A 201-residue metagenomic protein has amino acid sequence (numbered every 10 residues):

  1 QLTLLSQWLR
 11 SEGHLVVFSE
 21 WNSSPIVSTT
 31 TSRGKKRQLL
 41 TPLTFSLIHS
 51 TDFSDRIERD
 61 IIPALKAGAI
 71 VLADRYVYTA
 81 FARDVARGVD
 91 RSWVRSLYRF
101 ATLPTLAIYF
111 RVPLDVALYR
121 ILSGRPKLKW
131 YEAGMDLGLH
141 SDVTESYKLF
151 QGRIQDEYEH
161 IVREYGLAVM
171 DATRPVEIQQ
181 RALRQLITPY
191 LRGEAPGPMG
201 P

Functional and structural regions predicted by a protein language model:
Q1-S11: A conserved segment at the C-terminal end of the G1
L4-S6, L122-P201: NTP-dependent small-molecule kinase module
R10, L65, V162: Conserved ATPase "switch" residues in P-loop NTPase domains
H14-T102: ATP-dependent small-molecule kinase phosphotransfer cores that center on conserved nucleotide phosphate-binding segments
S19, F110, M170: Hydrophobic residues at beta-strand termini and immediately following loops that shape nucleotide-binding pockets
S23-I26, V77-Y78, V112-L118, P175-V176: Conserved nucleotide-binding/hydrolysis micro-motifs of P-loop NTPases
L72, I108, Y158: Conserved RecA-like P-loop NTPase ATPase core
A80-R153: A glycine- and Lys/Arg-enriched "phosphate-lid" helix/loop adjacent to the NTP-binding pocket of small-molecule kinases
